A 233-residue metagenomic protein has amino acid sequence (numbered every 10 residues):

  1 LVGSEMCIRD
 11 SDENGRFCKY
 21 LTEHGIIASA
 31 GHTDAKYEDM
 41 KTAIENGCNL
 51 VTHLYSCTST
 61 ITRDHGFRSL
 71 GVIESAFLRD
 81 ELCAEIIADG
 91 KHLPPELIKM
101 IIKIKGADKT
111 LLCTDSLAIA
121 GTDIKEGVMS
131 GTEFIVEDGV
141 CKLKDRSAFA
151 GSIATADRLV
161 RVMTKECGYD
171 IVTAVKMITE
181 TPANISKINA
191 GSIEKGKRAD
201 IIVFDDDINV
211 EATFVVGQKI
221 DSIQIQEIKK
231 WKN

Functional and structural regions predicted by a protein language model:
L1-I8: Short, small-residue-biased leader/transition segments that mark boundaries at the very start of proteins
E5, A28-A30, T52, A84-I86 (+1 more regions): Hydrophobic faces of well-ordered beta-strands that scaffold small-molecule active sites in alpha/beta enzyme cores
R9-Y20, Y37-E38, R63-G71: Active-site-adjacent beta->alpha loops and helix N-cap segments on the catalytic face of soluble alpha/beta enzymes
S11-D12, G25-Y37, I87-M100, A120: Active-site glycine- and acidic-residue-rich loops that bind and position anionic ligands or nucleotide-like cofactors
F17-A28, E45-L50, L78-L82, I104-K109: Glycine-enriched alpha-helix->loop->beta-strand junction motifs that scaffold or abut catalytic
T33, S56, S116-L117: Active-site metal-binding loops of divalent metal-dependent hydrolases
R68-I86, G90, I102-T114, I119-F204: His/Asp/Glu-enriched, well-ordered alpha-helical/loop segment that forms or immediately abuts the divalent-metal
